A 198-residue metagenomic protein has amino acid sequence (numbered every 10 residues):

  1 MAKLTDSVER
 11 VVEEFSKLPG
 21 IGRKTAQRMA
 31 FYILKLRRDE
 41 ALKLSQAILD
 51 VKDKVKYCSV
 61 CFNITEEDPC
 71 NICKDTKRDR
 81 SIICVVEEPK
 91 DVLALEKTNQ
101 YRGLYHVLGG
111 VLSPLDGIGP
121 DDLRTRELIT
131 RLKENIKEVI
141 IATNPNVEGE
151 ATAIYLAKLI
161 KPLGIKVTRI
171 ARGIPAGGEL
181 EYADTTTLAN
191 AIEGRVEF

Functional and structural regions predicted by a protein language model:
A2-V8, K17, A30-V92: Cys/His-rich Zn2+-binding cysteine-cluster or related metal-binding knuckle/ribbon modules and their
V8-S16, Q27, I33-L34, I64 (+4 more regions): S-adenosyl-L-methionine-dependent methyltransferase catalytic core, i.e., the SAM/SAH-binding region
S16, L34, L49, F62 (+9 more regions): Signal for well-folded cores of large energy- and translation-related assemblies
P19, R38, V51, N63 (+3 more regions): Conserved phosphate/pyrophosphate-binding and hydrolysis machinery centered on Walker-type P-loop NTPases, extending
A26, D75-T143: Extended interfacial segments that mediate partner engagement and assembly in macromolecular machines
E40, S45-I48, S59, N71-D75 (+6 more regions): Core recognition of P-loop NTPase motor domains used across DNA-transaction enzymes
I129-F198: Long C-terminal interaction/binding lobes of large macromolecular proteins
